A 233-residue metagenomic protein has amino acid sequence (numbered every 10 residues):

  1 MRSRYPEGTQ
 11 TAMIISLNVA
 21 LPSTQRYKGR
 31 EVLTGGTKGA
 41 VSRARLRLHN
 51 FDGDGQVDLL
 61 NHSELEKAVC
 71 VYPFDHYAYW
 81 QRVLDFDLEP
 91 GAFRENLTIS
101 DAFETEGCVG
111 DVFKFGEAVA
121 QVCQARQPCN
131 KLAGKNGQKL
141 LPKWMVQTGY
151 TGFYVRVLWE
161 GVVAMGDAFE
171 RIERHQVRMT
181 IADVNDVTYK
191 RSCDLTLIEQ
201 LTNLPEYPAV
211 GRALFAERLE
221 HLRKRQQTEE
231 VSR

Functional and structural regions predicted by a protein language model:
M1-G134, L140, Q176-R233: Electropositive, beta-rich accessory/interaction domains or terminal extensions that provide binding surfaces
S42, T151-F153, M165-D167: A short pocket-lining beta-strand/turn micro-motif at the edge of beta-sheets
I99, E106, G152-L158: Short alpha-helix capping/helix-loop boundary micro-motifs
G110, E160, M165-D167: Loop/turn positions that initiate beta-strands
N136-K143, Q147-V157: Active-site glycine-rich loop that binds ribose-phosphate moieties when present
L158-G161, Q176: Short, contiguous, pocket-lining structural segments that sit at or immediately flank catalytic/ligand-binding sites
F169-I172: Short hydrophobic beta/alpha edge segments that flank linear recognition/processing sites
